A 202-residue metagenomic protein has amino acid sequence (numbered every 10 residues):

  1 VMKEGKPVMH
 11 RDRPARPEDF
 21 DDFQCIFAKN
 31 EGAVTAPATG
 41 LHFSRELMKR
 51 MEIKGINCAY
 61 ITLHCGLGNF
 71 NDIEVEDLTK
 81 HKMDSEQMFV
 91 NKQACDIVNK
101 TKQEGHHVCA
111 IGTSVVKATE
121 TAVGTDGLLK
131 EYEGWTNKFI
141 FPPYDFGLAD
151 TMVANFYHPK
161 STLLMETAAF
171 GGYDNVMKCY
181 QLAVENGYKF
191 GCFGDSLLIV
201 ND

Functional and structural regions predicted by a protein language model:
V1-D202: Surface-exposed, charge/polar-rich loops and edge strands
